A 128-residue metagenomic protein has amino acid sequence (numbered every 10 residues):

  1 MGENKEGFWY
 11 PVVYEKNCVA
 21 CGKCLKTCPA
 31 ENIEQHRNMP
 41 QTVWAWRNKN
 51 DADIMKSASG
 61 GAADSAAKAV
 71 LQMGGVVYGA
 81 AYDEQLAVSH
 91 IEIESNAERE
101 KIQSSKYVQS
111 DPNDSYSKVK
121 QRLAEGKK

Functional and structural regions predicted by a protein language model:
M1, V12-E31, G61: Cysteine-centered iron-sulfur cluster-binding motifs in ferredoxin-type domains/subunits of redox enzymes
E3-K5, L71: A generic structural signal for short, solvent-exposed coil/turn residues that cap or connect secondary-structure
E6-Y10: Short linker/helix segments within small regulatory modules
Q35-K128: Iron-sulfur-associated redox domains of electron-transfer enzymes in respiratory and anaerobic energy metabolism
